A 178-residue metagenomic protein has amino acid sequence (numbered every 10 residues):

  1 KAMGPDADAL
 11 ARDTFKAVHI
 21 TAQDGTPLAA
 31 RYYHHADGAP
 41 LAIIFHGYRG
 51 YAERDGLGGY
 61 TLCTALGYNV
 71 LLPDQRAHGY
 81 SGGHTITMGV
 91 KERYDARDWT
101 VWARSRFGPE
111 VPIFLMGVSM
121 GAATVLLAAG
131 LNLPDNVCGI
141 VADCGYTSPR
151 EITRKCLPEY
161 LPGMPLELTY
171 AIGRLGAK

Functional and structural regions predicted by a protein language model:
K1-T21, R31: An N-terminal hydrophobic leader/cap segment in hydrolases
Q23-W102: Membrane-embedded segments
D37-G38, P109-E110, P134: Active-site acidic short loop of glycosyltransferases
A39-L41, P112-F114, G139: Structural motif
F107-S119: Alpha/beta-hydrolase fold nucleophile elbow
G117-L127: Glycine-rich nucleophile elbow surrounding the catalytic serine of serine-hydrolase chemistry
L127-K178: Hydrolase active-site cap/lid region
